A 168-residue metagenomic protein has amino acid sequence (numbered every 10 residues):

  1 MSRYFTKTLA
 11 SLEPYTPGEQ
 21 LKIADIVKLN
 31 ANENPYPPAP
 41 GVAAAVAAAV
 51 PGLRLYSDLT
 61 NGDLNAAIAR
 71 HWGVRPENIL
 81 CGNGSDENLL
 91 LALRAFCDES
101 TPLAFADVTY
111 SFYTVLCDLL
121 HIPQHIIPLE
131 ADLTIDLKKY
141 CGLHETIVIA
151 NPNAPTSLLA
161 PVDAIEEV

Functional and structural regions predicted by a protein language model:
M1-L55, L143, V148-N151: N-terminal "arm"/small-domain region of PLP-dependent enzymes with the aminotransferase-like
N32-P35, S85-D86, Y110, N151-P155: Short glycine-rich anion-binding loops that position phosphate/pyrophosphate groups of nucleotides and phosphorylated
P37-A39, L89-L90, Y113-T114, T156-L158: Glycine/Thr-rich phosphate-binding loops of Rossmann-like dinucleotide-binding domains
S57, C81, F105, I149: Conserved SAM-binding loop
N61-P102, L120: Phosphate-binding glycine-rich loop
D107, I126-E130: Short beta->alpha connector loops at strand-helix junctions that form conserved, small/polar/Pro-enriched
E130-V168: Active-site phosphate-binding strand-loop segment of PLP-dependent enzymes
